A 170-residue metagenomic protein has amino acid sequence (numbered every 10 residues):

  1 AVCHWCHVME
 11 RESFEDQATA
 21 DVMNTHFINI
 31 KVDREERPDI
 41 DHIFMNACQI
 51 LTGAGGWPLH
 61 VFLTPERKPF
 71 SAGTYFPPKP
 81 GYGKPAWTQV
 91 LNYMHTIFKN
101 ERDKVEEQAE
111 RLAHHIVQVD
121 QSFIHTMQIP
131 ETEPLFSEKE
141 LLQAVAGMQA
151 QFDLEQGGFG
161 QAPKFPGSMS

Functional and structural regions predicted by a protein language model:
A1-S170: Replace the tail clause
